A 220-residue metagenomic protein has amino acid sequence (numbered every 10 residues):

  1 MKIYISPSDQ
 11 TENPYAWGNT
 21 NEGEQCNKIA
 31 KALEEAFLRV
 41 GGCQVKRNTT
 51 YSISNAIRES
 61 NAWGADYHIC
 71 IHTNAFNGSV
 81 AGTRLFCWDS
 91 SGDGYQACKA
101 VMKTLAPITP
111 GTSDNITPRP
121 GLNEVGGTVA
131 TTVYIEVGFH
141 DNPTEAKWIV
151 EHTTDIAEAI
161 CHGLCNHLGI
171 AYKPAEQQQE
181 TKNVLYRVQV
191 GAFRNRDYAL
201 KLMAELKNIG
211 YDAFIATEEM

Functional and structural regions predicted by a protein language model:
K2-Y4, D9-P14, T20-Q178: Active-site-proximal helix/loop segments of hydrolytic enzymes
N19-E22, R196-Y198: Periplasmic OmpA-like peptidoglycan-binding domain that tethers envelope proteins to the cell wall
P174-M220: Solvent-exposed beta-strand motifs enriched in subsets of small alpha/beta binding domains, especially certain
